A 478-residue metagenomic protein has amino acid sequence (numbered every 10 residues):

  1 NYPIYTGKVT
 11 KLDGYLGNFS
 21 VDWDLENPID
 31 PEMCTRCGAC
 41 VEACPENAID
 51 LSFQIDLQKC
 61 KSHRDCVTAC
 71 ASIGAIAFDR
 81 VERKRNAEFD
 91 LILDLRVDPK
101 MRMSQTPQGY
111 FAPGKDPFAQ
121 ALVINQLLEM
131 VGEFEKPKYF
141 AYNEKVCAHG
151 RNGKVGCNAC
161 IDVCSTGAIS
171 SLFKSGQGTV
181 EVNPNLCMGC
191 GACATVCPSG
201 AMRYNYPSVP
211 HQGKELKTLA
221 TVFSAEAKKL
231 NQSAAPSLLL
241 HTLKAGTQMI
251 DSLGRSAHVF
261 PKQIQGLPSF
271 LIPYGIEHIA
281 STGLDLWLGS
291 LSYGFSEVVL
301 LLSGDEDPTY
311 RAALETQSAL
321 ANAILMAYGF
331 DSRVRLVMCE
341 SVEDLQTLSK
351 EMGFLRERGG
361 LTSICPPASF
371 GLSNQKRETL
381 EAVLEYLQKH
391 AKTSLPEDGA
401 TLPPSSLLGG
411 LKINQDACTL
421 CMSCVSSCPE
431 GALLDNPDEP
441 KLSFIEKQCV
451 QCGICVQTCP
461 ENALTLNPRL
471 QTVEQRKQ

Functional and structural regions predicted by a protein language model:
N1-S170, A235-D251, R311, M326-L434 (+3 more regions): Ferredoxin-type iron-sulfur electron-transfer modules and their immediate structural context
L12, A245-A280: Mobile, glycine- and charge-enriched loop segments and immediately flanking short secondary-structure elements within
F19, N205-L230, L387-T393: Short N-terminal or domain-adjacent regulatory/targeting segments
D50-C60, K174-V180, D438-S443: Short linker/helix segments within small regulatory modules
F173-A220, A312-T316, V334-E340: Terminal amphipathic helices with adjacent charged low-complexity linkers/tails
C190, V222-L239, M249: Large, well-folded core regions of big proteins
K262-I264, T282, W287-G289, E474-R476: C-terminal structured domains
T282, L286-V337, D344: Cofactor-cradling patches in redox/metallo enzymes
